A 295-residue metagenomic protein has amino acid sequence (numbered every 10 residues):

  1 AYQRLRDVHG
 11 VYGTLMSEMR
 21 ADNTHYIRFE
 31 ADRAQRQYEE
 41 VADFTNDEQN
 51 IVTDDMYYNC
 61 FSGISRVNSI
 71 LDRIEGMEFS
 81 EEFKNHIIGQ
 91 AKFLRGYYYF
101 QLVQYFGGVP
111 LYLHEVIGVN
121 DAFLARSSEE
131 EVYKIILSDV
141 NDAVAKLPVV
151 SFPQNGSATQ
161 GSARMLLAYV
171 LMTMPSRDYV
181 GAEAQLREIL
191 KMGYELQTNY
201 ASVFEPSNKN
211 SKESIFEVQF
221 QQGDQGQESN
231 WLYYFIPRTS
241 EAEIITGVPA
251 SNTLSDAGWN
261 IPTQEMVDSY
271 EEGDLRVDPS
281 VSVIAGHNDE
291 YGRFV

Functional and structural regions predicted by a protein language model:
A1-I27, D54, S69, E130 (+5 more regions): Acidic, glycine-rich segments characteristic of secretory precursors and extracytoplasmic regions
Q3-V8, A31-F106, D121-E131, V140-P153: Conserved, well-structured interaction surfaces
G10, F29-A34, L102-L111, D224-Q225 (+1 more regions): Proline-centered turn/helix-capping motifs that create local helix->coil transitions or kinks
Y12-D32, Y112-H114, P148-L166, M172-S240: Short, surface-exposed recognition loops and adjoining beta-strand edges that mediate ligand/DNA contacts, enriched
R36-N59, K191, E195-V295: Elongated scaffold/linker segments in the mid-to-C-terminal portions of large proteins
Y98-G107, L167-R177: Extended, well-ordered alpha-helical segments in internal regulatory regions
